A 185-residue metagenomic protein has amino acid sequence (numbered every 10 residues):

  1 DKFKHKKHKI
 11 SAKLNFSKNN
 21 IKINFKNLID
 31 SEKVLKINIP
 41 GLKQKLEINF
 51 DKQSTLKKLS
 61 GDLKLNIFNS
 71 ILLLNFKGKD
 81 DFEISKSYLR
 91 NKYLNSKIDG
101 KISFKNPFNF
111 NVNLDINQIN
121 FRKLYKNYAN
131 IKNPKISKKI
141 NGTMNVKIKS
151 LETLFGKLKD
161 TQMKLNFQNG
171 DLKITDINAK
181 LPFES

Functional and structural regions predicted by a protein language model:
D1-S185: Membrane-proximal interfacial segments on either side of biological membranes
